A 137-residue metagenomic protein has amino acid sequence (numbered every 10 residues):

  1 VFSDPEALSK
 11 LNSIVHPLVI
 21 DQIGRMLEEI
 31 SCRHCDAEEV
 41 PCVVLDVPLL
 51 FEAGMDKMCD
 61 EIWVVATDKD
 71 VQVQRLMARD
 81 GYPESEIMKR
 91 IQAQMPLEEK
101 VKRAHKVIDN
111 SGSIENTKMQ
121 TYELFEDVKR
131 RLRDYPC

Functional and structural regions predicted by a protein language model:
V1-P41: ATP-dependent small-molecule kinase phosphotransfer cores that center on conserved nucleotide phosphate-binding segments
L8, F51, V71, I114-N116: Glycine-rich nucleotide phosphate-binding loop and flanking beta-alpha elements of Rossmann-like dinucleotide-binding
L8, I20, V44, K69-V73 (+3 more regions): A general structural signal for well-ordered alpha-helical segments in protein cores
N12, V73-M77, M88: Amphipathic alpha-helical segments within well-ordered protein domains
Q22-I23, K57, A78, Y82-R131: Small-molecule kinase domains that catalyze NTP-dependent phosphoryl transfer to phosphate-bearing small molecules
G24-A78: ATP-dependent NMP and nucleoside kinases share a basic, alpha-helical "lid"
C32-H34, E126-C137: Generic C-terminal helix-cap and adjacent flexible tail
